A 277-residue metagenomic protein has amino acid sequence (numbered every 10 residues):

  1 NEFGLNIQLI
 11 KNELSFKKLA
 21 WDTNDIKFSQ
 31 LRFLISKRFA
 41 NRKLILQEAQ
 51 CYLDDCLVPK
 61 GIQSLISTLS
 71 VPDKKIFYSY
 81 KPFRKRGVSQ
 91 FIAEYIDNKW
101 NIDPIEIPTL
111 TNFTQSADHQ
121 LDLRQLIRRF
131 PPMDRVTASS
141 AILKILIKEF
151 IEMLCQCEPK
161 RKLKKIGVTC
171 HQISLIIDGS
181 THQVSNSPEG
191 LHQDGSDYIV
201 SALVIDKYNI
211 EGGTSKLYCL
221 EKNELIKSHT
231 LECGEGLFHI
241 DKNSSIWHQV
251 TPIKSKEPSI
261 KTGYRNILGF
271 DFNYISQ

Functional and structural regions predicted by a protein language model:
N1-A117: N-terminal auxiliary "cap/dimerization" subdomain that precedes the catalytic jelly-roll/cupin core of mononuclear
K74-Y80, F150-R161, A202-I205, G234-G236 (+1 more regions): Intrinsically disordered, low-complexity boundary segments flanking structured domains
F83-R84, L191-G195, T262: A short catalytic or substrate-binding loop motif that flags glycine-/basic-rich loops and adjacent residues that bind
Q90-D97, E106, Q172-I177, G195 (+5 more regions): Short, flexible loop/turn elements at secondary-structure junctions
Y95-T169: Signature of the catalytic double-stranded beta-helix
P131-I147, D178-H182, D206-Y218, N273-Q277: Short N-terminal helix-initiation segments at or just after the protein's N-terminus
R161-E232: Catalytic core of non-heme Fe(II) oxygenases with the double-stranded beta-helix
G213-Q277: Catalytic core of Fe(II)/2-oxoglutarate
